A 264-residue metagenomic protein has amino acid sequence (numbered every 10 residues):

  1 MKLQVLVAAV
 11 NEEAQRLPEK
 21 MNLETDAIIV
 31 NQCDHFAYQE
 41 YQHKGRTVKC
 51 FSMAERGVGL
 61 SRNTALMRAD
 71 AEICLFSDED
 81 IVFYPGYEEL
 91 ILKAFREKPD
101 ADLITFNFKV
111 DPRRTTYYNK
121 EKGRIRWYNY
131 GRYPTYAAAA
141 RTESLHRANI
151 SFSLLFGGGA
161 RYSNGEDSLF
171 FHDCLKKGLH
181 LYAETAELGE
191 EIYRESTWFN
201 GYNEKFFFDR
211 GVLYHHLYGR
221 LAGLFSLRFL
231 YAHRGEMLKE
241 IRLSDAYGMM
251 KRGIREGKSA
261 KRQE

Functional and structural regions predicted by a protein language model:
M1-I28, Q39: N-proximal low-complexity "stem/linker" segments adjacent to membrane-targeting elements
M53-A69: Glycine-rich, basic loop-to-helix element that forms the pyrophosphate-binding segment of sugar-nucleotide handling
A71, P134-S151: Conserved nucleotide-sugar donor-binding and metal-coordinating catalytic region shared by glycosyltransferases
C74: Short aromatic/hydrophobic "clamp" motif used to bind/position activated sugar donors
V82, G86-Y118: Conserved donor NDP-sugar-binding/catalytic core segment of glycosyltransferases
G157-L169: Acidic donor-binding loop at a coil-to-helix junction in glycosyltransferase catalytic cores that engages
S168-E190, L217-L221: Catalytic donor-sugar/metal-binding loop of nucleotide-sugar-dependent glycosyltransferases
Y202-G211, H215-E264: Non-catalytic, C-terminal membrane-associated alpha-helical segments of glycosyltransferases
